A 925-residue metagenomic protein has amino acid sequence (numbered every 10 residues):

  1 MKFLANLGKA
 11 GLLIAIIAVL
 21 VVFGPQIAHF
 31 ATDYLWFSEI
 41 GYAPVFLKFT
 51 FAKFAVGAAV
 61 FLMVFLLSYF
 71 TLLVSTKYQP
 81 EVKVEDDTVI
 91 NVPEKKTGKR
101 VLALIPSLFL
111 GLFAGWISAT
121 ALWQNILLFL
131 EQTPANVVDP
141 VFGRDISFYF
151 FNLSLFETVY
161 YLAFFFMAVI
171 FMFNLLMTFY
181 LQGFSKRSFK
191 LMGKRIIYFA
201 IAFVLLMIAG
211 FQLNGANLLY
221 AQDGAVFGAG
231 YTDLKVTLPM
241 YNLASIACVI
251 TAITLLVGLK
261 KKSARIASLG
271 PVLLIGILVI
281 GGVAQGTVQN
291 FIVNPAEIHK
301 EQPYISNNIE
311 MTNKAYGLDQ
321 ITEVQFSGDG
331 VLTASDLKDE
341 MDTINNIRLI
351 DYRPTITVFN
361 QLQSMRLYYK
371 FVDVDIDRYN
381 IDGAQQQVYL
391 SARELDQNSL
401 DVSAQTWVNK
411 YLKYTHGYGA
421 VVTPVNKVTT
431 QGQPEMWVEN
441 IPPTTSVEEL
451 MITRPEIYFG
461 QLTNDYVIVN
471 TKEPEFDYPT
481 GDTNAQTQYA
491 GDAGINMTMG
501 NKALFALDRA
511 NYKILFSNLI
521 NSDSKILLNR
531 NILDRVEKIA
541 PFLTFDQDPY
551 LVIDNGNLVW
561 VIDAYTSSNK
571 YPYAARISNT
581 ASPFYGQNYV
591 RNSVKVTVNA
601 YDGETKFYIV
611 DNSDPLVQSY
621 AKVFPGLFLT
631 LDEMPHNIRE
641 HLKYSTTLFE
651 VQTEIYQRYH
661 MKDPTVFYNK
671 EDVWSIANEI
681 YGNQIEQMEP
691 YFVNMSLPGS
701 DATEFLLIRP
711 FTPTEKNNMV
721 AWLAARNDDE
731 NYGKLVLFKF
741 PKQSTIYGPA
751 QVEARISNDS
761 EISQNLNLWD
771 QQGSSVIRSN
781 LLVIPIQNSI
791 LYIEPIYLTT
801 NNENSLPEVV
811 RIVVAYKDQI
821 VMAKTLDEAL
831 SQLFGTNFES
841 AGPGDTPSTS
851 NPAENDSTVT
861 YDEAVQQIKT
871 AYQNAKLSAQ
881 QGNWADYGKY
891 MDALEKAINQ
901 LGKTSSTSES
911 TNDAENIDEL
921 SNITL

Functional and structural regions predicted by a protein language model:
K2-L13: N-terminal membrane topogenic signal
L13-I16, V22-Q881, A885-E909, D913-L925: Soluble extracytoplasmic regions of secretory-pathway and membrane proteins
